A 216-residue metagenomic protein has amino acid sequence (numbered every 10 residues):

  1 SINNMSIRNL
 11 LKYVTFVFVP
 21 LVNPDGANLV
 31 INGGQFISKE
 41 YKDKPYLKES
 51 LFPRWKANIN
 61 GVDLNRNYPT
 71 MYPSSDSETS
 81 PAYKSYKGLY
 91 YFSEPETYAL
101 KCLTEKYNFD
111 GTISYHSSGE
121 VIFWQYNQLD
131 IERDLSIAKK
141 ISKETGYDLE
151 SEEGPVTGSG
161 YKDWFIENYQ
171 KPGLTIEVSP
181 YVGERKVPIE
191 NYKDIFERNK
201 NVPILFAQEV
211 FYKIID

Functional and structural regions predicted by a protein language model:
S1-N127, I131, E184: Active-site/substrate-binding loop(s) of hydrolase catalytic cores
R8, L149-P155, I214: Flexible, glycine/charged-enriched surface loops at secondary-structure junctions
T15-V17, D148, P172: Conserved beta-strand segments of alpha/beta enzyme cores
E94, L135, K139, K193-F196: Non-membrane alpha-helical structural segments and their capping/turn regions in soluble enzymes
L100, K106, G111-S114, E120-E132 (+1 more regions): Active-site-adjacent mobile loop/cap segments within catalytic or ligand-binding domains
E105, K143-Y147, Q208: Generic secondary-structure signature for well-ordered alpha-helical cores
N127-G146: Gly/Ser/Thr-rich active-site loops/lids in small-molecule metabolic enzymes that frequently grip phosphoryl groups
